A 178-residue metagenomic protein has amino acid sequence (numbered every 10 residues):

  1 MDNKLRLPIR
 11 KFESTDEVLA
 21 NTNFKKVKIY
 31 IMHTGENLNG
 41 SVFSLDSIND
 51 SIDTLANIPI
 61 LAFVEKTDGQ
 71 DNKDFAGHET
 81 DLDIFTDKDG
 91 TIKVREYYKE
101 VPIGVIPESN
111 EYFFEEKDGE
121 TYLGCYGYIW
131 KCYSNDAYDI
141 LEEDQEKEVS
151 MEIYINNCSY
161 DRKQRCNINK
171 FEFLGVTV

Functional and structural regions predicted by a protein language model:
M1-V178: Signature of dsDNA virion morphogenesis modules
